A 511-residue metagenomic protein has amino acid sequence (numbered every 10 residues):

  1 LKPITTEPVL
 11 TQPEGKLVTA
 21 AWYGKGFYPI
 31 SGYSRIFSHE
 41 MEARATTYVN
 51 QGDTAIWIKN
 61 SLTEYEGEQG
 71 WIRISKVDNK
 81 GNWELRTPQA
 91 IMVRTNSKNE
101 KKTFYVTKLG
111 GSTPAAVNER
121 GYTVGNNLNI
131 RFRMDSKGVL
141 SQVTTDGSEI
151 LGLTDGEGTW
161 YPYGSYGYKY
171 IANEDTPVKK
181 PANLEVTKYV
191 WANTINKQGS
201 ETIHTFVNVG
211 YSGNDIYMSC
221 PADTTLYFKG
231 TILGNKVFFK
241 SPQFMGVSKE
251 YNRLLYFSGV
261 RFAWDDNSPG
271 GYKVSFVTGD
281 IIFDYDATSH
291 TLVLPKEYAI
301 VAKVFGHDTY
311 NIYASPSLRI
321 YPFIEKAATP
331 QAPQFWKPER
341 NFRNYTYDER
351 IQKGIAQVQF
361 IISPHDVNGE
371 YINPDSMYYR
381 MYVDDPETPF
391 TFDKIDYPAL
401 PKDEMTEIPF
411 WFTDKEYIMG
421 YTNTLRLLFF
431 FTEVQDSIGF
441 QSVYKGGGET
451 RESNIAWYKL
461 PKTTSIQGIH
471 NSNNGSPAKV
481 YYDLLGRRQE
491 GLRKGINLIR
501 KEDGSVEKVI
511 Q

Functional and structural regions predicted by a protein language model:
L1-T19, H39-A43, T144-N193, E201-T205 (+2 more regions): Edge beta-strand at a domain terminus
M41-V124, V209-V274: Predominantly extracellular/secreted and cell-surface proteins with exposed, flexible low-complexity segments
I58, M218, T464-I469, L485-R487 (+1 more regions): Terminal processing/anchoring signals of secreted or surface-associated proteins and related intramolecular
V274-F276, K402-R426: Aromatic sugar-binding surface patches on proteins that engage polysaccharides or sugar-phosphate polymers
A328-F342, E449-L485: Residue-level detector of functionally pivotal "anchor" positions at catalytic/ligand-binding pockets or at interdomain
Q352-M405: Solvent-exposed loop/turn segments flanking beta-strands in beta-repeat/beta-sandwich domains
F430-G448: Beta-strand-rich modules
L498-Q511: C-terminal tail/sorting-segment detector
